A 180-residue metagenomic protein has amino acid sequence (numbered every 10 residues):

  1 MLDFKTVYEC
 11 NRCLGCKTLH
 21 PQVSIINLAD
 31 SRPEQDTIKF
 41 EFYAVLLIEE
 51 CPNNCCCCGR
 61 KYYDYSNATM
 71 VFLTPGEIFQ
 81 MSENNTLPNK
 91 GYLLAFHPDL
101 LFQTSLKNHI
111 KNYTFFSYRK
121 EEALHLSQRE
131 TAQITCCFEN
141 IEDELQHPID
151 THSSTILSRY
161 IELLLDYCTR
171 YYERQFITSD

Functional and structural regions predicted by a protein language model:
M1-D64: Generic protein-terminus/edge-of-domain signal
V7-C13, K17, S82-Q146, D166 (+1 more regions): A hydrophobic/aromatic-rich effector-binding and dimerization subdomain of bacterial HTH-type transcriptional regulators
N53, V71, P75-M81, L101-F102: Histidine-centered metal-chelating micro-motifs
A68: Short hydrophobic/aromatic patches on the structural cores and recognition surfaces of FHA
H125, P148-I156, T169-D180: Short, Lys/Arg-enriched, Trp-marked, Pro/Gly-tolerant hinge/linker segments that flank
I161, L165-T169: Short, amphipathic alpha-helical segments that act as regulatory/interfacial helices in nucleotide-processing proteins
